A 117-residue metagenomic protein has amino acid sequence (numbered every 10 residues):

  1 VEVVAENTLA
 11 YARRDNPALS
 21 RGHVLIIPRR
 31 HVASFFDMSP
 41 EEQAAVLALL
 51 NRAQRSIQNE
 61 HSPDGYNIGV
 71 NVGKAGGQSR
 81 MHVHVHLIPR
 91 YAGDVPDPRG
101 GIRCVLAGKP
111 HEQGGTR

Functional and structural regions predicted by a protein language model:
V1-R117: HIT superfamily nucleotide-processing domains
